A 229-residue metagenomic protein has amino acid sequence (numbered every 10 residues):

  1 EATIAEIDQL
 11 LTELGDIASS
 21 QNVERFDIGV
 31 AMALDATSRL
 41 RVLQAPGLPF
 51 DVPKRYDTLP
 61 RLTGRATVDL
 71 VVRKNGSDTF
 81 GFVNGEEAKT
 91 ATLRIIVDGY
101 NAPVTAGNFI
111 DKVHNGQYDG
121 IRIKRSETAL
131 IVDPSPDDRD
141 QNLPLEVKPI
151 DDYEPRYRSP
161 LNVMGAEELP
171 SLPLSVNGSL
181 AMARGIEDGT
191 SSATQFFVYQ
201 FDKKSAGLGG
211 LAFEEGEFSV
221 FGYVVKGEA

Functional and structural regions predicted by a protein language model:
E1-A229: Cyclophilin-like peptidyl-prolyl cis-trans isomerases
